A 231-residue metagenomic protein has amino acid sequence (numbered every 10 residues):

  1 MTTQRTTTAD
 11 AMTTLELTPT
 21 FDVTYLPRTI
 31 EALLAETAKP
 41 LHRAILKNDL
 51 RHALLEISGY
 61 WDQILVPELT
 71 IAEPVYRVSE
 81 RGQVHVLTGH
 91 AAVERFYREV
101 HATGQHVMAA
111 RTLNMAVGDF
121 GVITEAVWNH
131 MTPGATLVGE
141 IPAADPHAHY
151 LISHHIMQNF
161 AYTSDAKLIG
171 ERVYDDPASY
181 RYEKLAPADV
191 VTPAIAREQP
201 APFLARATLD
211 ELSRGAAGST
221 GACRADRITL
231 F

Functional and structural regions predicted by a protein language model:
T2-F231: C-terminal and inter-domain tail/linker signature
